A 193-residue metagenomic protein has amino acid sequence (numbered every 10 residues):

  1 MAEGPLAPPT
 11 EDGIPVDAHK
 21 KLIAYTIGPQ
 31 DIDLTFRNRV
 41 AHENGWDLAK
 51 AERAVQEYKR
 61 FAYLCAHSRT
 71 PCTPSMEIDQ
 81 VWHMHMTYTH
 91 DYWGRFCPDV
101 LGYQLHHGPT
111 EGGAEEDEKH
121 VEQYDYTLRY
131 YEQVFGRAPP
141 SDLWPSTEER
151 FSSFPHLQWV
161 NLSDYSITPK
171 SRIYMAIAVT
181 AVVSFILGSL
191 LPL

Functional and structural regions predicted by a protein language model:
A2-L193: Acidic, Ser/Thr/Pro-rich intrinsically disordered cytosolic tails and loops of eukaryotic transmembrane proteins
